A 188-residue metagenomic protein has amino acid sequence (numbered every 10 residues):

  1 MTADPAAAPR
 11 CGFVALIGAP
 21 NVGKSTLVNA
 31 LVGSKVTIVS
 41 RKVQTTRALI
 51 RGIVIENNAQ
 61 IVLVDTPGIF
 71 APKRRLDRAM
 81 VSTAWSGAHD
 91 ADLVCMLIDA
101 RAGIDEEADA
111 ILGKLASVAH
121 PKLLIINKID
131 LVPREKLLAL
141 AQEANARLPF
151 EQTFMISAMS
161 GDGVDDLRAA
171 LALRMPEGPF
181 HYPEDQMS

Functional and structural regions predicted by a protein language model:
M1-L93, I98: Conserved G1/Walker A P-loop phosphate-binding module
A15, N29, A48, G52 (+6 more regions): Solvent-exposed alpha-helical segments within well-ordered globular domains of core cellular machineries
V43-T45, P67-F70, A100-I104, I129-V132 (+1 more regions): Conserved nucleotide-binding/hydrolysis micro-motifs of P-loop NTPases
Q60-I61, L115-H120, L148: Short, structured secondary-structure boundary patches
R74, D109, D185-M187: Short capping/connector residues at structural and topological boundaries
A88-A110, A119-L138, F154: Conserved Switch II/interswitch segment of TRAFAC-class P-loop GTPases
H120-K122, I129-M187: Canonical P-loop GTPase G-domain recognition
